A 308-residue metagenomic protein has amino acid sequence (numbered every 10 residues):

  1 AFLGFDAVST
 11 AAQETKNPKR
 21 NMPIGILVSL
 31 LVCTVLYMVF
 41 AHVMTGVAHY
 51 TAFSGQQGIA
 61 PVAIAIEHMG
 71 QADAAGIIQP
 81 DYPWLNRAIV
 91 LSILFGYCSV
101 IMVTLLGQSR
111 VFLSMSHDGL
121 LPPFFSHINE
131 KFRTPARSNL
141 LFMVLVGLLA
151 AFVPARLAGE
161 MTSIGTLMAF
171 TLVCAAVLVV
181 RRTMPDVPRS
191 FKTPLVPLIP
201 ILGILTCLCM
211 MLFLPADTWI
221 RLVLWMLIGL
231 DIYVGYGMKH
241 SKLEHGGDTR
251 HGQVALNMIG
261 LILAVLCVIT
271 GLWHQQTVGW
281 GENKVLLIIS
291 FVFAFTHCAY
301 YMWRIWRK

Functional and structural regions predicted by a protein language model:
A1-G4, Q13, L31-M38, L91-T104 (+8 more regions): Hydrophobic alpha-helical transmembrane segments of multipass integral membrane proteins
A1-N21, G25-I26, T45-H49, S109-D118: Helix-loop junctions at the membrane interface of multi-pass solute transporters
G25, L85-S92, C98, S138 (+5 more regions): Alpha-helical transmembrane segments
G25-L105, L120-M161: TM-loop-TM module centered on a large, flexible mid-protein loop between adjacent transmembrane helices in multi-pass
L85-L91, F95, L148-A175, P188-K192 (+2 more regions): Transmembrane helix-loop boundary segments of multi-pass membrane transporters
F125-R133, F170-R221, I228-A264: C-terminal membrane-solvent junction of multi-pass transporters and transport-like membrane proteins
D231-K239, V268-L272, F295-W306: Alpha-helical transmembrane segments
H245-T296: Charged/polar low-complexity intrinsically disordered segments, enriched in acidic residues
